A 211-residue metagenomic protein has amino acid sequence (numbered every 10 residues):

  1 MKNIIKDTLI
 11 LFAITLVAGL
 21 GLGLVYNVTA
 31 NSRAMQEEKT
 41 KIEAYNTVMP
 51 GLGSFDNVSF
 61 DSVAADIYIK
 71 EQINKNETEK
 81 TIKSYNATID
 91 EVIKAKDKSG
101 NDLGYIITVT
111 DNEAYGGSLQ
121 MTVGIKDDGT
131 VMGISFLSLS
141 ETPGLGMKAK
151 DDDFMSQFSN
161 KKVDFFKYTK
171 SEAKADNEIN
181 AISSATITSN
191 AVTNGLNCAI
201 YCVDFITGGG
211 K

Functional and structural regions predicted by a protein language model:
K2-K211: Flexible, solvent-exposed loop/hinge segments and secondary-structure transition points
